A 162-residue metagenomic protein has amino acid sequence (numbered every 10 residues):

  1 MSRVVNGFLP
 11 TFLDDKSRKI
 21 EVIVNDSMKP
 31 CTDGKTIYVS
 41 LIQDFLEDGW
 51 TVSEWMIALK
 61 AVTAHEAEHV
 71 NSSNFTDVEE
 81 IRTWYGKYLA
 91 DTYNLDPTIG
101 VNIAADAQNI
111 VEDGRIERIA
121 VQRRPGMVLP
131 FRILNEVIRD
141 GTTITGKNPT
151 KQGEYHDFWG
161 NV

Functional and structural regions predicted by a protein language model:
M1-V162: Short, functionally important secondary-structure microenvironments
